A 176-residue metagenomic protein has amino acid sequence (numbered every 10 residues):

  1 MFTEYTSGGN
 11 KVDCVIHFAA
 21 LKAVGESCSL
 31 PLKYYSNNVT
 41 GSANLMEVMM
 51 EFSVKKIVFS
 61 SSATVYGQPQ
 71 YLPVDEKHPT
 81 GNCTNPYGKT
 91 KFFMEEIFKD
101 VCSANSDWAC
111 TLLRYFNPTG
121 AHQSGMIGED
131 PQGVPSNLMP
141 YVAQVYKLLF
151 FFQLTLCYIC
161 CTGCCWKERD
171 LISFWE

Functional and structural regions predicted by a protein language model:
M1-Q123, K167: N-terminal Rossmann-like NAD(P)+-binding domain of SDR-like oxidoreductases, especially those catalyzing
I97-E176: NAD(P)-dependent short-chain dehydrogenase/reductase
